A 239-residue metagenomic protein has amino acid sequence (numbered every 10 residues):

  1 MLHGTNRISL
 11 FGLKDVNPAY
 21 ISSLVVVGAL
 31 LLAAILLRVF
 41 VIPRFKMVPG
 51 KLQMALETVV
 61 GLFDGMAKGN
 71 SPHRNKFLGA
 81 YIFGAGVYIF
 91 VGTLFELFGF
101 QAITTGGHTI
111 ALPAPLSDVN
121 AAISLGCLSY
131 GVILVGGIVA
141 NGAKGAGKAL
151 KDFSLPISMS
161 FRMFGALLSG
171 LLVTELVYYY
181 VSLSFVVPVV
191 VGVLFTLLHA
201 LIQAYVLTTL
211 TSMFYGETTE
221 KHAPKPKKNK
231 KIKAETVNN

Functional and structural regions predicted by a protein language model:
M1-N239: Selective transmembrane helix interface/packing segments
